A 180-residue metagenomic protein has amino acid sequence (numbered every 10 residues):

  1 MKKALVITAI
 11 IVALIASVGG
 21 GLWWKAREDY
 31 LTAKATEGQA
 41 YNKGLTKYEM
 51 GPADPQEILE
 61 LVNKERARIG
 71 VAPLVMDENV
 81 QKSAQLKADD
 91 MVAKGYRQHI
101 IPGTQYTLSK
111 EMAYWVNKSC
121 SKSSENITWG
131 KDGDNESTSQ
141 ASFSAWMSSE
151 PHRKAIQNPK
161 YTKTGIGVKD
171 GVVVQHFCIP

Functional and structural regions predicted by a protein language model:
K2-P180: Functional surface patches built around histidine and acidic residues
